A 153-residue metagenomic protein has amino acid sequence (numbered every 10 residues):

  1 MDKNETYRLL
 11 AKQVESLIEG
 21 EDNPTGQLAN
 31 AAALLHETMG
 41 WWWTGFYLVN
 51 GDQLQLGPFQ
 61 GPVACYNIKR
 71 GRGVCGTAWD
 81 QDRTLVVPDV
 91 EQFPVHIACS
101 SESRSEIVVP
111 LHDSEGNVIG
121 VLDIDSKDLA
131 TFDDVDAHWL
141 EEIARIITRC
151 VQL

Functional and structural regions predicted by a protein language model:
M1-V63, E142, I146-L153: Intrinsically disordered, low-complexity terminal regulatory regions
E5, K69, G73, E102 (+2 more regions): Residues at secondary-structure transition points
W43, V108, V121: Short hydrophobic/aromatic beta-strand element in the GNAT-like acyltransferase core that lines or flanks the acyl-donor
V49-S101: Regulatory sensory and allosteric helical modules in signal-transduction proteins and certain transcription factors
S105-D113: A short, aliphatic-rich beta-strand micro-motif
H112-S126: Sensory-domain boundary capping and coupling elements
D125-I143, C150-L153: Regulatory loop-to-helix N-cap segments in sensory/regulatory domains that couple ligand/signal detection
